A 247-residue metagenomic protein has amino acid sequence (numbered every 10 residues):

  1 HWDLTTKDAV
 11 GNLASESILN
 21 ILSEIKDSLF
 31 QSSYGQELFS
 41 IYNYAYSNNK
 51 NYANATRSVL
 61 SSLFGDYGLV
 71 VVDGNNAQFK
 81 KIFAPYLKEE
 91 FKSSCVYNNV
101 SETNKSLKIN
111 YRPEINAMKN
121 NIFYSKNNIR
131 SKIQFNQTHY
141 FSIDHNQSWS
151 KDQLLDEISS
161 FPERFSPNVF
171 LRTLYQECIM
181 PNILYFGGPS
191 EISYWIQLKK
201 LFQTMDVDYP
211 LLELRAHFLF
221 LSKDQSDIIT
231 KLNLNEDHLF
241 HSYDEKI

Functional and structural regions predicted by a protein language model:
H1-I247: N-terminal targeting/trafficking signals and adjacent low-complexity tails
